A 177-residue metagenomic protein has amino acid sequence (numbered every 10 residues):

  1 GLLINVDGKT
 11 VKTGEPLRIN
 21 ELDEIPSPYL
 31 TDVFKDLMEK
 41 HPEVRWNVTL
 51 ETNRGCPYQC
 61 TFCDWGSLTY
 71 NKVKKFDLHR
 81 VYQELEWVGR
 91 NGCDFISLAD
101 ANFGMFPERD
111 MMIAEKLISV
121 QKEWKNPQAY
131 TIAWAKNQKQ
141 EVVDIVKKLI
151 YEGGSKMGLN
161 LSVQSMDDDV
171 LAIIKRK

Functional and structural regions predicted by a protein language model:
G1-N20: Glycine-rich beta-alpha loop elements in corrinoid/cobalamin-binding modules across cobalamin-dependent enzymes
Y29-K177: Radical SAM [4Fe-4S] cluster-binding motif and immediate context
